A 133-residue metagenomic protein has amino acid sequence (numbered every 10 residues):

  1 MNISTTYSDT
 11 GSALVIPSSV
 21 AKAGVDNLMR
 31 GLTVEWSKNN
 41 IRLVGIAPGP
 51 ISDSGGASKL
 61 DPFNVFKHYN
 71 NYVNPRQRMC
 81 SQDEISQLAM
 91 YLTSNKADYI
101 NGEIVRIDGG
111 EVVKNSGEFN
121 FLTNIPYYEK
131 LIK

Functional and structural regions predicted by a protein language model:
T5: Residue(s) in the substrate-gating loop at a strand-loop-helix junction that position the organic substrate next
T10-V15, S37, S116: Active-site "substrate specificity/gating" loop of NAD(P)-dependent dehydrogenases, especially the short-chain
A21, M29: Active-site helix of classical SDR
V34-K38, D98: Alpha-helical segment proximal to the catalytic Tyr-Lys
K38, P50-V73, N115-K133: A glycine/serine/threonine-rich, flexible loop-to-helix segment that serves as the NAD(P) cofactor-binding "lid"
R42-S52, T93, R106-D108: Conserved SDR Rossmann-fold cofactor-binding beta-strand/turn motif
N74-I85, K96: A conserved structural motif in NAD(P)-dependent oxidoreductases
D98-V112: Short-chain dehydrogenase/reductase
